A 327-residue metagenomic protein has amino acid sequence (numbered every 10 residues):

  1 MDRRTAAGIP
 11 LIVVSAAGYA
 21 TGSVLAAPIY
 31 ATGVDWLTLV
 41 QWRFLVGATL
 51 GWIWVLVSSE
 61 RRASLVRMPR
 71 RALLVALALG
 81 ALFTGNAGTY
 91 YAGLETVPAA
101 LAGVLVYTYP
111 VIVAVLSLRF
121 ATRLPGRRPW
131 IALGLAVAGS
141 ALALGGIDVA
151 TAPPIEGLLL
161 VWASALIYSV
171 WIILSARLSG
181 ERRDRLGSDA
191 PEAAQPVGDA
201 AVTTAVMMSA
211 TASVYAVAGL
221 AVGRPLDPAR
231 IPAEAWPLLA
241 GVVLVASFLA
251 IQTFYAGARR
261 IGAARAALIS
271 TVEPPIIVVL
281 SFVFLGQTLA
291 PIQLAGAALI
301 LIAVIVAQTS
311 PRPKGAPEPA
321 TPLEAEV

Functional and structural regions predicted by a protein language model:
M1-W42, A81, G85, T89 (+5 more regions): Glycine-/small-residue-enriched transmembrane alpha-helix faces in small-molecule transporters and effluxers
A7-S15, R62-T89, L133, E156-S164 (+3 more regions): Loop-to-transmembrane-helix transition segments
A16, W42, A102-T108, L174-A212 (+1 more regions): Helix-helix packing/entry segments at the starts of transmembrane helices
G18-S23, L56-L101, L105-V106, L142 (+1 more regions): Specific transmembrane alpha-helical segments of multi-pass solute transporters/efflux pumps, especially DMT/EamA
A26, A31-G85, P110-L116, L166-L174 (+4 more regions): Transmembrane alpha-helices of multi-pass small-molecule transport proteins
I29, L39, R43, G93 (+6 more regions): Hydrophobic/aromatic residues within transmembrane alpha-helices of multi-pass small-molecule transporters
L50-V55, Y109-G134, P275-A295: C-terminal transmembrane-helix exit sites in multi-pass transporters
G51, P125-I147, S164, L280 (+1 more regions): Hydrophobic transmembrane alpha-helices of multi-pass small-molecule transport proteins
